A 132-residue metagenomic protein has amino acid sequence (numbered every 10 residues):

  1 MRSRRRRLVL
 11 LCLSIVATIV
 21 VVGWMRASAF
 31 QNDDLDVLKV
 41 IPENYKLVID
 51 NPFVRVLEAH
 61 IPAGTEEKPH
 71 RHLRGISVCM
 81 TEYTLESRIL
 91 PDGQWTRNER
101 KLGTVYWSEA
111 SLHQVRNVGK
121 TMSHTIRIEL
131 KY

Functional and structural regions predicted by a protein language model:
R2-S14: N-terminal Sec-pathway targeting helices
C12-V22: Hydrophobic membrane-insertion alpha-helices, especially the h-region of bacterial N-terminal signal peptides
V20-L35: Bacterial Sec-dependent signal peptides at the C-terminal "C-region" and cleavage site
R55-R71, R88-L90: Conserved short histidine dyad/triad with adjacent acidic residue
G64-E67, E86, T104-R116: Histidine-centered metal-chelating micro-motifs
H72-P91: Glycine- and acidic-residue-biased ligand/ion/polar-headgroup-sensing regions
E82, A110-K131: Ligand-binding loop in jelly-roll beta-barrel domains
D92-E109: Short acidic-glycine-tyrosine-enriched beta hairpin
